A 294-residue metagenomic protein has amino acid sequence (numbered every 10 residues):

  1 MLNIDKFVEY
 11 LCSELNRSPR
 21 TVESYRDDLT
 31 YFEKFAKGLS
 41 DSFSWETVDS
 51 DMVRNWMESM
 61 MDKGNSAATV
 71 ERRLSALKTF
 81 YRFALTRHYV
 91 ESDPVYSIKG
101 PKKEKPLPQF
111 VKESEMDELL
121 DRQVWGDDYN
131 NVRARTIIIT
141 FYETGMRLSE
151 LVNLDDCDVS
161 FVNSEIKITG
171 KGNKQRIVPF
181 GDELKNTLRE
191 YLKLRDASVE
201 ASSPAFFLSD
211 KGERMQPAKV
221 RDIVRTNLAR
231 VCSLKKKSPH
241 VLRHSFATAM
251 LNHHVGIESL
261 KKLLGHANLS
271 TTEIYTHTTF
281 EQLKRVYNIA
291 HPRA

Functional and structural regions predicted by a protein language model:
M1-A294: Conserved catalytic core of the tyrosine transesterase superfamily
